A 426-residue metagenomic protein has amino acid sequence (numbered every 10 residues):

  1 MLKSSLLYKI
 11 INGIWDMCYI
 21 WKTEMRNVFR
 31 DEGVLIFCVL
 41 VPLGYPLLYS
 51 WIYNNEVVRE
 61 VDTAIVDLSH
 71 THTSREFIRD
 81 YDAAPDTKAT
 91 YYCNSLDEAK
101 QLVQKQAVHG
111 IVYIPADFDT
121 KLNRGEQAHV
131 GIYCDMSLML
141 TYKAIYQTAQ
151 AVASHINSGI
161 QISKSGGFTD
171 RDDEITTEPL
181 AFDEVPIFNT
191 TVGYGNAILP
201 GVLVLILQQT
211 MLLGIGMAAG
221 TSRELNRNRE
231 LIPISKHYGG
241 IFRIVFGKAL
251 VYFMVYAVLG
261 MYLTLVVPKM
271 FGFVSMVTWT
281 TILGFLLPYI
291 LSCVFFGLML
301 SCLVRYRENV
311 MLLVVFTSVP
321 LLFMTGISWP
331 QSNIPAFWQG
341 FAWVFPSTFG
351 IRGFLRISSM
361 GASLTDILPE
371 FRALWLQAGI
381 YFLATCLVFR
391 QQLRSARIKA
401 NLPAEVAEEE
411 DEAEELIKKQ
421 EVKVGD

Functional and structural regions predicted by a protein language model:
M1-N196, Q391, R397-D426: Extracytoplasmic/periplasmic domains immediately adjacent to an N-terminal transmembrane anchor in multi-pass membrane
I14, C18-K22, N196, H237-L250 (+5 more regions): Alpha-helical membrane-protein architecture signal
V28-L35, I206, G247-F253, A257 (+3 more regions): Loop-to-transmembrane-helix entry motif
F37-C38, P200, F246-G247, V310-L313 (+1 more regions): Hydrophobic core positions of alpha-helical segments in small-molecule transporters and transporter systems
C38-V39, N196-A197, F316-T317, A342: Hydrophobic alpha-helical transmembrane segments of integral membrane proteins, especially lipid-exposed positions
G44-L47, V185-P268: Hydrophobic alpha-helical transmembrane segments of multi-pass membrane transport proteins
L48-Y49, H70, Y91, M254 (+2 more regions): Membrane-spanning alpha-helical segments of multipass transporters and channels
T73-F77, T148, I215, F295 (+2 more regions): Hydrophobic alpha-helical segments typical of transmembrane helices and their membrane-interface/capping positions
